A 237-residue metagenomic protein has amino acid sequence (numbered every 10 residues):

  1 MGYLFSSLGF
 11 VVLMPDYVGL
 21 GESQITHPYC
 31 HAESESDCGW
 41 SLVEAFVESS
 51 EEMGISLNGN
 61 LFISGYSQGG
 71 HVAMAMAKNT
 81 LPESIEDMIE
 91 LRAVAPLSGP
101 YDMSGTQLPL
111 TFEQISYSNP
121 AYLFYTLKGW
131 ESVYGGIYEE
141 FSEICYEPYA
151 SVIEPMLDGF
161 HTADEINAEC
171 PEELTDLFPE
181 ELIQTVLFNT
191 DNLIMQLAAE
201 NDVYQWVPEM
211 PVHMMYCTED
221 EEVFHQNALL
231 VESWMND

Functional and structural regions predicted by a protein language model:
M1-D37: Cap/lid segment of the alpha/beta-hydrolase catalytic domain
S7-L13, N58-L61, M88-A93, P208-P211: Loop/turn elements at helix/coil->beta-strand transitions in domains of secreted/extracellular proteins
Y29-E52: Alpha/beta-hydrolase active-site loop
E44-Y117: Primarily recognizes the serine-hydrolase "nucleophile elbow" in alpha/beta-hydrolase and SGNH/GDSL folds
L97-Q205: Accessory cap/linker subdomain of secreted extracellular hydrolases
V207, E221-L229: Conserved alpha/beta-hydrolase "acid-adjacent" motif
P208, H213-D220: Short beta-strand/loop motif that positions the catalytic acidic residue of the alpha/beta-hydrolase fold
E232-D237: Catalytic histidine neighborhood in serine/cysteine hydrolases with alpha/beta-hydrolase-type architecture
